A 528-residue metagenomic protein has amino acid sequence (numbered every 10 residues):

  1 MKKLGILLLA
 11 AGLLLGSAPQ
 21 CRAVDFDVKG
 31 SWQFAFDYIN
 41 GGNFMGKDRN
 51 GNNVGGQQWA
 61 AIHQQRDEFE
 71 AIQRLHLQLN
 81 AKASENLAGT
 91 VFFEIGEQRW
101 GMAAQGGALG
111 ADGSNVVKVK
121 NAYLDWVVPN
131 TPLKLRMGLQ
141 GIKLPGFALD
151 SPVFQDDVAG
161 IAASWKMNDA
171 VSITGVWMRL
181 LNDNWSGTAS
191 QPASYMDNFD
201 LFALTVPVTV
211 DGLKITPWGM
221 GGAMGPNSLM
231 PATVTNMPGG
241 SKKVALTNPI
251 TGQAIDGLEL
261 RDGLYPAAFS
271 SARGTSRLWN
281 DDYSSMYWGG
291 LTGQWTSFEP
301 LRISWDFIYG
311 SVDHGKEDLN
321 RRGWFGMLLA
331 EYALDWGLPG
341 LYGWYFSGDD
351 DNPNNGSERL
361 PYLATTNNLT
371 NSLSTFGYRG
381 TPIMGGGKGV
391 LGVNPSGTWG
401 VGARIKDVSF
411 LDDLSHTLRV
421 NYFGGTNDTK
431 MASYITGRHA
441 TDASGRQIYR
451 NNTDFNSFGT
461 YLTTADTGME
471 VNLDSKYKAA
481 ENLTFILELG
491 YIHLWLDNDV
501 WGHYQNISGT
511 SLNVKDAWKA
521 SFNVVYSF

Functional and structural regions predicted by a protein language model:
K2-L8: Sec-dependent signal peptide recognition, specifically the positively charged N-region followed immediately by
L8-G16: Bacterial N-terminal signal peptides
S17-A23: Sec/Tat signal peptide C-region and signal peptidase I cleavage site
A35, V514-F528: Outer-membrane beta-barrel "beta-signal"
Y38-Q73, Q78-N130, L135, I142-V153 (+7 more regions): Surface-exposed loop and membrane-interface regions of Gram-negative outer-membrane beta-barrel proteins
T131-L135, A148-G356, A403, Y422 (+4 more regions): Signature for the C-terminal beta-barrel architecture of outer-membrane proteins
G323, G340-Y342, F346-G397, A403-K406: C-terminal outer-membrane beta-barrel translocator/porin domains of Gram-negative envelope proteins and their
G389, S396-M431, K515, S521: Exposed, low-structure sequence patches enriched in small/polar residues
